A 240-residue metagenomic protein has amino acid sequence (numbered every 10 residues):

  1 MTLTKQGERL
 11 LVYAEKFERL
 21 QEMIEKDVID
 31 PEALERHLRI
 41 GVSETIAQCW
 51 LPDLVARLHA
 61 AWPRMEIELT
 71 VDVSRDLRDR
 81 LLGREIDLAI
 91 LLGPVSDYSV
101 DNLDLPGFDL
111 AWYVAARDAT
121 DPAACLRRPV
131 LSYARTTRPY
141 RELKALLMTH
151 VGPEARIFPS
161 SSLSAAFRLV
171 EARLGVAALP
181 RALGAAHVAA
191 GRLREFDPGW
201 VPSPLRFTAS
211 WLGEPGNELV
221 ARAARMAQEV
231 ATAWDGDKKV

Functional and structural regions predicted by a protein language model:
T2-D30: Alpha-helical "hinge/linker" immediately C-terminal to small N-terminal DNA-binding modules
T4-G7, L81-L82, R168-L174, A209: Hydrophobic residues within well-ordered alpha-helices
E35-Y98: Central regulatory/effector-binding core of bacterial HTH transcription factors
G41, L110, D118-R141, A231: Short loop->beta-strand "edge-of-pocket" segments that line small-molecule binding or catalytic clefts across diverse
W50, F196-K238: A late-sequence structural motif
V73-L77, L92, H150-F196, P202: Hydrophobic hinge/microswitch elements
D101-A111, A190-S203, G213: Short beta-strand->loop
R127-V151, N217-V220, W234-G236: Secondary-structure junction motif
